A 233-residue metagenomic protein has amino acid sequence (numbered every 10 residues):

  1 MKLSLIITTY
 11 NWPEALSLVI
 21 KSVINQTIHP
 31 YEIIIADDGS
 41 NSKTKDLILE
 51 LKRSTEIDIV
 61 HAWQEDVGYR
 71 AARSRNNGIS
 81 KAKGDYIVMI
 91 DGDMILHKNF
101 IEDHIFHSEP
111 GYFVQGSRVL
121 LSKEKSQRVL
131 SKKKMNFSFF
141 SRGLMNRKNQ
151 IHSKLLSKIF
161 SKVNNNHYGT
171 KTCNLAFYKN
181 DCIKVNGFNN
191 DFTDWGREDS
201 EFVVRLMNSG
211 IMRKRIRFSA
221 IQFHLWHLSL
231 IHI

Functional and structural regions predicted by a protein language model:
K2-S4, E32, E201: Cell-envelope/extracellular polymer assembly enzymes that use nucleotide-activated donors
W12-N25: Short, well-formed alpha-helical segments that are part of the catalytic scaffolds of diverse glycosyltransferases
S22, H29, D37-I48, M94: A conserved acidic beta->alpha catalytic loop
E65-A82, N99: Glycine-rich, basic loop-to-helix element that forms the pyrophosphate-binding segment of sugar-nucleotide handling
G84, I231-I233: Conserved small/polar residues in nucleotide/adenosyl-binding loops
I87: Short aromatic/hydrophobic "clamp" motif used to bind/position activated sugar donors
N99-F140: Conserved donor NDP-sugar-binding/catalytic core segment of glycosyltransferases
G169-T170, N174-N186, T193-M212, R217-F218: A short, conserved alpha-helix in the catalytic core of glycosyltransferases
